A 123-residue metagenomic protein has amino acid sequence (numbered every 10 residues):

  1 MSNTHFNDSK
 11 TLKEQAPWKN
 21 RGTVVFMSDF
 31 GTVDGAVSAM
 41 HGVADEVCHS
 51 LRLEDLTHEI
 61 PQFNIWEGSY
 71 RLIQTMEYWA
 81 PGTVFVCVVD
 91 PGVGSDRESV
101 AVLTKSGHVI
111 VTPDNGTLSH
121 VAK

Functional and structural regions predicted by a protein language model:
M1-F6: N-terminal acidic, proline/glycine-rich, low-complexity intrinsically disordered segments
D8, K13, P17-E59: N-terminal glycine-rich anion-binding loop in soluble enzyme alpha/beta folds
G22-T23, G35, V47-L53, P61-Q74 (+2 more regions): Active-site histidine-anchored catalytic micro-motif
